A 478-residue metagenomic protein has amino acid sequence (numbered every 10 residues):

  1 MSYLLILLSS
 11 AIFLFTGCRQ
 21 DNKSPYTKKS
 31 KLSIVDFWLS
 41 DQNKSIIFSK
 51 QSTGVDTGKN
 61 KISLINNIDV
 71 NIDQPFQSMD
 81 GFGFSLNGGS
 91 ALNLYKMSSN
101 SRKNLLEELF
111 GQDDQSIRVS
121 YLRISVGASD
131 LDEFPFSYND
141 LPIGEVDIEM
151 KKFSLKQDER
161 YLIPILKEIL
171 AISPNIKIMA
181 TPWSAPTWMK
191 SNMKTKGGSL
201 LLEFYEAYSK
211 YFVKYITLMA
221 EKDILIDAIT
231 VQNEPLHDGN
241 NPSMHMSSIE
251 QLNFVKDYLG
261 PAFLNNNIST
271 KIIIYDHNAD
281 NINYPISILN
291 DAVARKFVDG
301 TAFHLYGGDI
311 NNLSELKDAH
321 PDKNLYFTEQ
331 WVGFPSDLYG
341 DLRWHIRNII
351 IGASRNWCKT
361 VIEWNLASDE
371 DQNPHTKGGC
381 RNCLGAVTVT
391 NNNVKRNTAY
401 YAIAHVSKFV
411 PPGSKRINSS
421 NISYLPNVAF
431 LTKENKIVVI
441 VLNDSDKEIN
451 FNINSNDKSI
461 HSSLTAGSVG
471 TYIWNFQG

Functional and structural regions predicted by a protein language model:
F15-G17: C-terminal motif of bacterial Sec signal peptides marking the signal peptidase cleavage site
R19-D21: Bacterial signal peptide processing site
F48-I226, D257: N-terminal catalytic cores of secreted or lumenal carbohydrate-active enzymes
F84, R118, I178, I229 (+6 more regions): Conserved, mostly hydrophobic/aromatic
A207-A228, P235-G333: Active-site neighborhood of glycoside hydrolase catalytic domains
N324-A402, N418-N421: Aromatic/acidic polysaccharide-binding cleft in carbohydrate-active enzymes
K408, S419-N456, G467: Carbohydrate-binding surface patches
T465-G478: C-terminal beta-strand-rich structural cap/linker in extracellular carbohydrate-active enzymes
